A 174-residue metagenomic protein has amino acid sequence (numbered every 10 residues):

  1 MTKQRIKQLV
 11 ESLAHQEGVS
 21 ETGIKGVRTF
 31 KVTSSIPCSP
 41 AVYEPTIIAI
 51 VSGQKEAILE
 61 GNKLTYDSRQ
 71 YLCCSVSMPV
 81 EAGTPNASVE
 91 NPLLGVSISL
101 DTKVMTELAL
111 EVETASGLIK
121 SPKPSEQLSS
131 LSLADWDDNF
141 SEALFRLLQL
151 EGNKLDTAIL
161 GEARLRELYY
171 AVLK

Functional and structural regions predicted by a protein language model:
M1-G23, V27-F30, I36-P37, K123-L128: A short, N-terminal "cap"/entry segment at the start of jelly-roll beta-barrel domains of the cupin/DSBH fold
T2, M105-V172: Amphipathic alpha-helical segments enriched in hydrophobic/aromatic residues interleaved with Lys/Arg
I6-E17, L64, L72-S75, V80 (+1 more regions): Generic hydrophobic, helix-prone segments enriched in Leu/Val/Ile
A14-Q16, S34, V89, K154-L155: Generic hydrophobic alpha-helical membrane-segment signal
E21-L118: N-terminal regulatory/effector-sensing and dimerization cores that precede helix-turn-helix DNA-binding domains
S75, L173-K174: Generic alpha-helical secondary structure signal
